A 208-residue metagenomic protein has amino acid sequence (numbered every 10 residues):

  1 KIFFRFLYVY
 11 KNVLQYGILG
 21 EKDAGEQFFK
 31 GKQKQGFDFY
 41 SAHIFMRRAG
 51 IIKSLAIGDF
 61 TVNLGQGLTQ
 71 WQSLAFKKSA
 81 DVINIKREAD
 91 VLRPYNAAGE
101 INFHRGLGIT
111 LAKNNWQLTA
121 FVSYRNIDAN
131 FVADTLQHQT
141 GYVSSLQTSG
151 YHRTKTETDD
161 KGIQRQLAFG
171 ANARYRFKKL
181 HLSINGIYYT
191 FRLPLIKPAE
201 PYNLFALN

Functional and structural regions predicted by a protein language model:
K1-N208: Outer-membrane beta-barrel channel domains
